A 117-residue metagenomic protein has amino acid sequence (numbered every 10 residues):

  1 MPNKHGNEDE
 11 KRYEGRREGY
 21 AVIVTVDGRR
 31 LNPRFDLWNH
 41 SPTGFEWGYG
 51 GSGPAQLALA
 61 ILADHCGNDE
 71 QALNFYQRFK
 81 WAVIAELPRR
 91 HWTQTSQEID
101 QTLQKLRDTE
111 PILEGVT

Functional and structural regions predicted by a protein language model:
M1, P111-T117: Short intrinsically disordered terminal tails
P2-D9, Y13: Long, low-hydrophobicity ectodomains and other hydrophilic envelope-associated domains
D9, Y20-W81: Amphipathic alpha-helical packing elements
G15-G19: Short, ordered beta-strand-loop transition motifs
G67-D108: Short, compact, well-ordered microdomains
